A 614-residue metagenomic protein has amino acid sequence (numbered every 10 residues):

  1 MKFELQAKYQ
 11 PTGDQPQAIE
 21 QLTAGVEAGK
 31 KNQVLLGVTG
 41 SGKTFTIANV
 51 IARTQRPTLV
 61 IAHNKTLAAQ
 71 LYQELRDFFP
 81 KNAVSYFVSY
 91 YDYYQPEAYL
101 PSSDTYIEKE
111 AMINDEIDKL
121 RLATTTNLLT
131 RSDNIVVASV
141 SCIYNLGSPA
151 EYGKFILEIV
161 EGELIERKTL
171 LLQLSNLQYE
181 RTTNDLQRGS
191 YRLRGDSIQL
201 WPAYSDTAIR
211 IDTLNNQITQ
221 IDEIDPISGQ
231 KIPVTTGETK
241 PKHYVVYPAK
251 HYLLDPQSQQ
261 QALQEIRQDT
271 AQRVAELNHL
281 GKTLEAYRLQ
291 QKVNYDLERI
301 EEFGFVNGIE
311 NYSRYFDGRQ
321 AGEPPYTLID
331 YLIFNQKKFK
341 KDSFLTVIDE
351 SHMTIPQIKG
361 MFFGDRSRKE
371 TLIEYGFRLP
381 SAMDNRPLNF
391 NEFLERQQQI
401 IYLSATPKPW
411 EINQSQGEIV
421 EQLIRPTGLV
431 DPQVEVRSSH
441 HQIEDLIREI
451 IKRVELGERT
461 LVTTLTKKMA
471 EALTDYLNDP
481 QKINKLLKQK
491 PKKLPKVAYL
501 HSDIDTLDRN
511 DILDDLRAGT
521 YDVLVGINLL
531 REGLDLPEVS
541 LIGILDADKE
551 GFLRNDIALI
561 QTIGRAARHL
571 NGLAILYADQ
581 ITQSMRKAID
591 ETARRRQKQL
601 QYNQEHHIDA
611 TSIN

Functional and structural regions predicted by a protein language model:
M1-N614: ASCE RecA-like P-loop NTPase motor cores that couple ATP hydrolysis to mechanical translocation on nucleic acids
